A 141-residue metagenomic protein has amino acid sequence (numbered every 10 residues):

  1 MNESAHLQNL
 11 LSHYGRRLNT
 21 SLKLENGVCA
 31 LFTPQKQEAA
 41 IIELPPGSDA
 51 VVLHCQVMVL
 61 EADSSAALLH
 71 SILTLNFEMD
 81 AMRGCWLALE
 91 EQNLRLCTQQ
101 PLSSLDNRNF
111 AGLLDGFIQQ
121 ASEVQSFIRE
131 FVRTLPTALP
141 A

Functional and structural regions predicted by a protein language model:
M1-A40, M79-M82, W86: Charge-rich, low-complexity N-terminal segments
L31-M58: Short, well-structured hydrophobic secondary-structure segments
C55-Q99: Short, internal acidic amphipathic alpha-helical interface segments that mediate docking to partner proteins
A88-I118: A short, solvent-exposed beta-edge/loop patch
Q120-I128: Long, charge-dense
I128-A141: Short, highly charged C-terminal tails/helix-capping segments
